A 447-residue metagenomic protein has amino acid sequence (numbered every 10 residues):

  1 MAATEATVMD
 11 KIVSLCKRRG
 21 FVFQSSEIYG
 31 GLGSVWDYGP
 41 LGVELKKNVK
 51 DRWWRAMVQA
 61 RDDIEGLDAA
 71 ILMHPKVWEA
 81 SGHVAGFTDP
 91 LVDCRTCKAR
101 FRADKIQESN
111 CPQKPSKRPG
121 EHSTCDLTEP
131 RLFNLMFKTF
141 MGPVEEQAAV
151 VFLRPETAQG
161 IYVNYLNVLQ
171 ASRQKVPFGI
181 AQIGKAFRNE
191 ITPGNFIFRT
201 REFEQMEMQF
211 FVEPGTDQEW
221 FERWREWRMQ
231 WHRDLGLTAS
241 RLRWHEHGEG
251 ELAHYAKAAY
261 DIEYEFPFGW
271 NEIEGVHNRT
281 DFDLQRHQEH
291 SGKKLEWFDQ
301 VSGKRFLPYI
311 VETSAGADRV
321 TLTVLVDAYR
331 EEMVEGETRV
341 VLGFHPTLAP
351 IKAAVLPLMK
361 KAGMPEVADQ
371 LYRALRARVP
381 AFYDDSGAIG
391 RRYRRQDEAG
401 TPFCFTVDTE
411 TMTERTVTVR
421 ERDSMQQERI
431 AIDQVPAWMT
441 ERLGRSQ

Functional and structural regions predicted by a protein language model:
M1-Q447: NTP/phosphate- and nucleic-acid-binding module
